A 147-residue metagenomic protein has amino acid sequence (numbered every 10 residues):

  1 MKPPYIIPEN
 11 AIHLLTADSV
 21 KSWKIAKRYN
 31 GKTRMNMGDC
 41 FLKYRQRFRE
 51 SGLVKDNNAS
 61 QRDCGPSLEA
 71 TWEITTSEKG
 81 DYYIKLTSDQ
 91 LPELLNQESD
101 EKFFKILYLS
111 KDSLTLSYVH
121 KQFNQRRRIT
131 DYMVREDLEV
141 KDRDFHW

Functional and structural regions predicted by a protein language model:
M1-S67, E78-W147: Lipid interaction determinants
A70-W72: Short beta-strand-centered aromatic/proline hotspots
I74-T76: Short, low-complexity Ser/Thr-rich regulatory SLiMs
